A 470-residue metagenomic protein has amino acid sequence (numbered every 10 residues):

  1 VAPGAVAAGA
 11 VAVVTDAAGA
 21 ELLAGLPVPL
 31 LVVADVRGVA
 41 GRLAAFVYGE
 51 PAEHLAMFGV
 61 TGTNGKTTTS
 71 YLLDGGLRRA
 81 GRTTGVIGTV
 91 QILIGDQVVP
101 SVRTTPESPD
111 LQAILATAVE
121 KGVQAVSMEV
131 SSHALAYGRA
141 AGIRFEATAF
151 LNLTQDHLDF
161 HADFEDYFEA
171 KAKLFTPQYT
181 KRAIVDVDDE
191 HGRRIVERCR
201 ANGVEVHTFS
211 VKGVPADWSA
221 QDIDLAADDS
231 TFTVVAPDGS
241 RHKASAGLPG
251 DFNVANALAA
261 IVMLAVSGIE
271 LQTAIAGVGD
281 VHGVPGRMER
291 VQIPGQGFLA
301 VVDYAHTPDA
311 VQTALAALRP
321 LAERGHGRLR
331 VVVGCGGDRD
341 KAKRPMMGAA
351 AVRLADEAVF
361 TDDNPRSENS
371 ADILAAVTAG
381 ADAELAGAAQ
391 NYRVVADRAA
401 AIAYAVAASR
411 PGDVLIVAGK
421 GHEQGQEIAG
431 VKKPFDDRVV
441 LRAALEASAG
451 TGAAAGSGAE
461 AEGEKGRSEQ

Functional and structural regions predicted by a protein language model:
V1-R42, E190, Q221, R241 (+5 more regions): N-terminal leader/targeting and accessory segments in enzymes
V1-T61, T68-G81, D217, A226 (+3 more regions): Short, basic phosphate-binding NTP loop
A7, V11-A17, A183-V187, V332-V333 (+1 more regions): Short internal beta-strands
T15, G19-L26, K121, S127 (+5 more regions): Acidic, Mg2+-coordinating active-site environments of NTP-dependent enzymes
A17-A20, T89-V90, S132-H133, L153 (+4 more regions): Short, ordered loop/turn segments at secondary-structure junctions
V39-V187, R193-N202, A454: Phosphate-binding loop of NTP-binding sites
R78, G203, G239, P249 (+2 more regions): ATP-dependent carboxylate-amine ligase
